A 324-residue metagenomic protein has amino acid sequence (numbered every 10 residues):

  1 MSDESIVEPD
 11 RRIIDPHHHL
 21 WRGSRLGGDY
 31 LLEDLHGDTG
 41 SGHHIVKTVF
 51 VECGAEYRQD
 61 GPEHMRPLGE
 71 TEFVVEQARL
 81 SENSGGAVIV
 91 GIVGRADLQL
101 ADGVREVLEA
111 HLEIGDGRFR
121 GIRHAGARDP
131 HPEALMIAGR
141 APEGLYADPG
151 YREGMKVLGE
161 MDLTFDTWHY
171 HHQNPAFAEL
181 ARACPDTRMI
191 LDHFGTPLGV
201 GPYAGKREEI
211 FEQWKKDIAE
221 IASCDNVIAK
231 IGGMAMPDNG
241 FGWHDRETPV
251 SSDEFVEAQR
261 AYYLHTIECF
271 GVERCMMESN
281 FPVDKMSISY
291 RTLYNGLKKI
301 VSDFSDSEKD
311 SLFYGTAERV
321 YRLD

Functional and structural regions predicted by a protein language model:
M1-R12, P16, D29-K47, L264-M276 (+1 more regions): Mid-to-C-terminal alpha-helical segments outside catalytic/metal-binding sites
P9-R12, H43-K47, S84-G91, D116-R120 (+5 more regions): Short, well-ordered coil/turn segments that N-cap beta-strands
R11-G23, L191-F194: Histidine-centered catalytic micro-motifs
H17, T48, V74, I92 (+7 more regions): Conserved, mostly hydrophobic/aromatic
L26-A87: Alpha-helical scaffold segments that flank or form the walls of functional sites
Y30-T39, T71, A101-H111, W214 (+1 more regions): Short, acidic/polar
H64-Q173, E179-A183, G195, A204-I210 (+1 more regions): Active-site gating/metal-coordination segments in enzymes
E143-M276, S305: Catalytic pocket-lining loop regions of alpha/beta-barrel enzymes, especially the amidohydrolase/enolase/GH5 lineages
